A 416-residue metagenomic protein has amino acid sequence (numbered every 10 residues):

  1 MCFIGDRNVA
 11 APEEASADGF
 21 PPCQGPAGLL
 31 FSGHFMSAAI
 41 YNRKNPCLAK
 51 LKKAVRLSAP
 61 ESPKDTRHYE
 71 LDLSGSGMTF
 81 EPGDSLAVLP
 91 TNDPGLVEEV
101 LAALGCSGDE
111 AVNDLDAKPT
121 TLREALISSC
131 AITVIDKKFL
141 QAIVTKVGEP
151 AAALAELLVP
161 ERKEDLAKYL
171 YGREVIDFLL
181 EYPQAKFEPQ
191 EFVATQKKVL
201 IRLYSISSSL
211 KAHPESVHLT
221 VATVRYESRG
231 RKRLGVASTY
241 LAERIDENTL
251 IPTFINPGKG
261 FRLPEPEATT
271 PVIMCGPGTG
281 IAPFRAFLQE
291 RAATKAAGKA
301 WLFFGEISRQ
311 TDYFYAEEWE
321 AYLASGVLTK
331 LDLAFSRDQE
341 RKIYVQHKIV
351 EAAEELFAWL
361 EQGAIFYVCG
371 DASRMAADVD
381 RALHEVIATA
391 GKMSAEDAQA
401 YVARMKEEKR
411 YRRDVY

Functional and structural regions predicted by a protein language model:
M1-Y416: FNR-like FAD-binding dehydrogenase module
